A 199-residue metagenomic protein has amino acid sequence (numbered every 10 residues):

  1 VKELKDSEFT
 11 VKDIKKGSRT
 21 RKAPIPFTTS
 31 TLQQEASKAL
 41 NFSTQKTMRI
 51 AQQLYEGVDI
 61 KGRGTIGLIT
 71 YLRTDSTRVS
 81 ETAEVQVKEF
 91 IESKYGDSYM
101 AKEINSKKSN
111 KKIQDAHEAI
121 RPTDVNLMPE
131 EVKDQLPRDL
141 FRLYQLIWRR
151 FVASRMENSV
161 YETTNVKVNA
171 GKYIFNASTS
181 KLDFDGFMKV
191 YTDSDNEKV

Functional and structural regions predicted by a protein language model:
V1-V199: Core catalytic DNA strand-manipulation module of type IA topoisomerases
